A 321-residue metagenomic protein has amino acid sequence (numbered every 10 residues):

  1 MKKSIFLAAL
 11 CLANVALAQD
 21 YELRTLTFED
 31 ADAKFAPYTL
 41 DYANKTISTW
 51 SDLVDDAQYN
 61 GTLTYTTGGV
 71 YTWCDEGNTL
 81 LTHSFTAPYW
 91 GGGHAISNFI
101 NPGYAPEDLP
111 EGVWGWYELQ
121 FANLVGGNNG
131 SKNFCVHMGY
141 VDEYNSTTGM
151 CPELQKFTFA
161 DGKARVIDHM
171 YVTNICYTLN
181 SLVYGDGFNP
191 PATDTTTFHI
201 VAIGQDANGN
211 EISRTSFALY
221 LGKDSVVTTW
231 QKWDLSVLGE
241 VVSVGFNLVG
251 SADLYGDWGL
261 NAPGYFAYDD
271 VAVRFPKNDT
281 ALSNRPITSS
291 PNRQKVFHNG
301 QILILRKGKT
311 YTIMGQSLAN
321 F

Functional and structural regions predicted by a protein language model:
M1-S4, Q19: Positively charged n-region of N-terminal signal peptides that target proteins for export
A9-L17: Hydrophobic h-region of N-terminal signal peptides that target proteins for export in Gram-negative bacteria
D20, L26-D32, T196-N278: Terminal, low-complexity interaction segments
D20-C151, G162: N-terminal targeting leaders for non-cytosolic proteins
G162-H169, V241: Extended extracellular/luminal ectodomain segments enriched in beta-structured repeat modules
S181-I200: Short coil-to-beta strand junction motifs in C2/discoidin
F275-I302, S317-L318: Residue-level detector of functionally pivotal "anchor" positions at catalytic/ligand-binding pockets or at interdomain
Y311-S317: Short, glycine-anchored, charge-dense loop/turn motifs used at functional sites
